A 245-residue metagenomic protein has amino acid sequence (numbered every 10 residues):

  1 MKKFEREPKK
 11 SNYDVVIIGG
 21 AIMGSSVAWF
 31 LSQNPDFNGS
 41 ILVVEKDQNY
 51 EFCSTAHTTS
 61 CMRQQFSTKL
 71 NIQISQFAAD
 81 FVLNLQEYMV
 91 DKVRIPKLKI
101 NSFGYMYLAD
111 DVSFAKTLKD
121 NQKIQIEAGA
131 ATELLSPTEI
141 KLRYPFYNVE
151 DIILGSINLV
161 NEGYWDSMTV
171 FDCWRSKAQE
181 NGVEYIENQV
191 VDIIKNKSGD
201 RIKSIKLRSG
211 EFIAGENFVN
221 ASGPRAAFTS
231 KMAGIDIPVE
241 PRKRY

Functional and structural regions predicted by a protein language model:
M1-V15, F30-S40: Extreme N-terminal leader/targeting segments of oxidoreductases
G19, A221-S222, M232: Short, well-ordered coil/turn residues at beta-beta hairpins and beta-strand->alpha-helix junctions within
G19-S25, K46: Glycine-rich Rossmann-fold phosphate-binding loop(s) that bind the pyrophosphate of adenine dinucleotide cofactors
M23, N49, R225: Conserved Rossmann-like nucleotide-cofactor binding loop
S32-T55: Glycine-rich FAD pyrophosphate-binding loop
T58-Q64, F103-M106, M232-Y245: Central beta-strand plus flanking loop segment that forms part of the substrate or channel wall within the catalytic
T59-R143: Dinucleotide-binding Rossmann-like beta1-alpha1 core, especially the glycine-rich loop that anchors the ADP
S156-N217, A221-F228: Helical element adjacent to the flavin cofactor pocket in flavoenzyme catalytic cores
